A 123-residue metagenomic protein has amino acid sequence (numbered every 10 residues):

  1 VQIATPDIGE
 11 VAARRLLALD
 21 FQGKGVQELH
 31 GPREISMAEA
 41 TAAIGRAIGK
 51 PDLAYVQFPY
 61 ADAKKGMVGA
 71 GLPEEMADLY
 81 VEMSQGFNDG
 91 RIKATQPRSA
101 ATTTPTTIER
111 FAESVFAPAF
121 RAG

Functional and structural regions predicted by a protein language model:
I3-I8: A conserved structural motif in NAD(P)-dependent oxidoreductases
G9-M76, G90-G123: Mid/C-terminal beta-alpha module of Rossmann-like enzyme folds, strongest in SDR-family dehydrogenases/epimerases
A77-Q85: Short, well-structured alpha-helical segments
